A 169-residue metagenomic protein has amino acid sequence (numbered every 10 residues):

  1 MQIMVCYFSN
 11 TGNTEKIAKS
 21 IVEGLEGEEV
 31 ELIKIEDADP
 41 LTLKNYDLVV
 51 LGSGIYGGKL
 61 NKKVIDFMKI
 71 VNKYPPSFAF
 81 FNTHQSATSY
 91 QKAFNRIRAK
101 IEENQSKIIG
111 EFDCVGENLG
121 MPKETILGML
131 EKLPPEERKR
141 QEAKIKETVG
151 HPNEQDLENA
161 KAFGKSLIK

Functional and structural regions predicted by a protein language model:
Q2-G24: N-terminal beta1-alpha1 ligand-phosphate binding loop
I3, G24-I33, Y46-K169: FMN-binding flavodoxin-like domain, especially the glycine-rich phosphate-binding loop
F8-T11, D37, G54-G58: Short, surface-exposed acidic/glycine-rich loop or hinge patches that mediate macromolecular interfaces
A38-N45: Short amphipathic alpha-helix with an adjacent loop that forms part of the alpha/beta core around
